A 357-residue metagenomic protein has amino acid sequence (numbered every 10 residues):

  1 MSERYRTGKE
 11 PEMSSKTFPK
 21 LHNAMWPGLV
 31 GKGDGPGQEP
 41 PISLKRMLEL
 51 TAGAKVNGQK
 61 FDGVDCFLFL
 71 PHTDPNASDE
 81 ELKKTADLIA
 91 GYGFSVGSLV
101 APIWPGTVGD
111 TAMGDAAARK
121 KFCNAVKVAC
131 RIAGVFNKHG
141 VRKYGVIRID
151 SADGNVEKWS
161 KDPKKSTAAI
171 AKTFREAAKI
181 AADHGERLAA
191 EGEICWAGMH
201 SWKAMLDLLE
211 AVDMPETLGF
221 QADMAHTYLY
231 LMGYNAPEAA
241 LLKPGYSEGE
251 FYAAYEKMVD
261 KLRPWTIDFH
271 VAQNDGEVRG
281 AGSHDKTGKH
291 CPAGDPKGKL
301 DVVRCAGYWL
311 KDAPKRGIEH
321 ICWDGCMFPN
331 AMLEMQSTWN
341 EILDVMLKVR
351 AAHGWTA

Functional and structural regions predicted by a protein language model:
M1-K143, K164-K165, K172-A182, G219 (+1 more regions): N-terminal pre-domain/capping segments
L21-M25, D65-L70, S98-I103, R148-D153 (+4 more regions): A cross-domain feature marking catalytic cores of carbohydrate-active enzymes and several ubiquitous metabolic/repair
L29, Q38-I42, C66-E81, P105-T111 (+7 more regions): Acidic-and-aromatic substrate-binding clefts and catalytic sites of carbohydrate-active enzymes
A133-K161, H184-C195: Active-site groove signature of glycoside hydrolases
K165, A171-G288: Acidic/histidine-rich catalytic cores of soluble enzymes
Y252-M258, P296-K315: A short, acidic, amphipathic alpha-helical segment used as a generic capping/interface helix at domain edges
D285-T287, A293-V302, W309, C322-A357: Aromatic-rich peripheral "rim/lid" segments of glycoside hydrolase catalytic domains that contact and position glycan
